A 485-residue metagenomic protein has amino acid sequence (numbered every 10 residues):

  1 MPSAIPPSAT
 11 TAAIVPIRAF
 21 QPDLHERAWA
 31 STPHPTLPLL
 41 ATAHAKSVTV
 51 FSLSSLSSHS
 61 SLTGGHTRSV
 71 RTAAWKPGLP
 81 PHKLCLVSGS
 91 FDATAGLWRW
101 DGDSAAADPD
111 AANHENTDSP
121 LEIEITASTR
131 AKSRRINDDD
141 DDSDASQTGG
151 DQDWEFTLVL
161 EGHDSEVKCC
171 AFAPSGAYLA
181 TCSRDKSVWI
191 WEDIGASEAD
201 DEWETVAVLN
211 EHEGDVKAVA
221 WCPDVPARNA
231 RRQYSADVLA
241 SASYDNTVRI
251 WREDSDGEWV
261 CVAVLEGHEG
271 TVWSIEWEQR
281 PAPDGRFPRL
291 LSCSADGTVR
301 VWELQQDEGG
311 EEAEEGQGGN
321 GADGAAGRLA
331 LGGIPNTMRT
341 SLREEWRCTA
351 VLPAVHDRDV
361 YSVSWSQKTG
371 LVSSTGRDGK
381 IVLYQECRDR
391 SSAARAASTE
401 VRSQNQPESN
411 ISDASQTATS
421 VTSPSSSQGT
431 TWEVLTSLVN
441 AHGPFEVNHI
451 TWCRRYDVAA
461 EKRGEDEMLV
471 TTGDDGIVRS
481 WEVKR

Functional and structural regions predicted by a protein language model:
P2-E26, S55-S57, G149-T157, R343-T349 (+1 more regions): A short helix->beta-strand "capping" segment at the edge of beta-propeller domains
F20-K46: Beta-strand-rich domains and repeat architectures in extracellular enzymes and scaffolds, especially beta-propellers
Q21-A28, T63-V70, N113-D118, D153 (+8 more regions): WD40/WD-repeat beta-propeller blade N-cap
S31-L37, A74-K83, D164, C170-A177 (+4 more regions): Loop/turn segments within WD40 beta-propeller blades
A43-A45, S88-D92, S175, T181-D185 (+6 more regions): Conserved strand-to-loop turn within each blade of WD40 beta-propeller repeats
V48-S52, A95-R99, V188-D193, V219 (+5 more regions): WD40-repeat beta-propellers
W100-Q147, E192-D200, R252-G257, E303-L342 (+2 more regions): Short loop/turn segments immediately following beta-strands, especially the blade-tip and inter-blade linker loops
T451, K462-R485: Blade-level signature of beta-propeller repeat domains, shared across WD40, Kelch, NHL, RCC1 and BNR/Asp-box propellers
